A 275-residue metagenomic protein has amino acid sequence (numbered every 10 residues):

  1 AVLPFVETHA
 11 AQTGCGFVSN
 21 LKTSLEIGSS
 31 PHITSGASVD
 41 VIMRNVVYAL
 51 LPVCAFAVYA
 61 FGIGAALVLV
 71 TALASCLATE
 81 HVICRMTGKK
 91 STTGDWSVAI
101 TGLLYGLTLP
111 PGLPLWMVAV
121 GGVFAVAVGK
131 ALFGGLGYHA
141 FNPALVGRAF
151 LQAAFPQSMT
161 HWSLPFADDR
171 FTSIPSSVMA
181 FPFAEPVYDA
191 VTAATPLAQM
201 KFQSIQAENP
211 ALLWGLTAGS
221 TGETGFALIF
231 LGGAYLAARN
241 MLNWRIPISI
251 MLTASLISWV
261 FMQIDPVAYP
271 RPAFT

Functional and structural regions predicted by a protein language model:
V2, V6, G14-L77, C84: N-terminal signal-anchor module of multipass membrane proteins
R44-V47, L67, T71, G222-L236: Hydrophobic alpha-helical transmembrane segments
N45-V53, V68-E80, S97-G102, G106 (+6 more regions): Alpha-helical transmembrane segments in multi-pass membrane proteins
I63-A74, G112-V120, T217-G225, Y269-T275: Structural signature of hydrophobic alpha-helical transmembrane segments
A78-K90, V126-G137, L231-N240: C-terminal ends of transmembrane helices
S97-V98, L103-I174: Membrane-interface helix-loop-helix junctions at boundaries between adjacent transmembrane segments
F141-I229: Long hydrophobic alpha-helical segments that form multi-pass transmembrane helix bundles in integral membrane proteins
A238-T275: Alpha-helical transmembrane segments
